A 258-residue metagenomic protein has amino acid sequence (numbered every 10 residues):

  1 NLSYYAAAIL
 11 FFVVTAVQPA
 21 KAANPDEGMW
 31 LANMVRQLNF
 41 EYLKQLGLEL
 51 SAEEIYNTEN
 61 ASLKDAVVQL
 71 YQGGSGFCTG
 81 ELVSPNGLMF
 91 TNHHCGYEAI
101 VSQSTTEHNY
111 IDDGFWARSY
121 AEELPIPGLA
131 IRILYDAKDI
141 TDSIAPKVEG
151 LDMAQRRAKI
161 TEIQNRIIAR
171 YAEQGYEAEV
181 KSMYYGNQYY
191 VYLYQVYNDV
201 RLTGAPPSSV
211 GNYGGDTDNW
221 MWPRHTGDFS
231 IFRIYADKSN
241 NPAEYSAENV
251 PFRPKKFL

Functional and structural regions predicted by a protein language model:
N1-A6: Bacterial N-terminal signal peptides that target proteins for export
L10-Q18: Hydrophobic h-region of N-terminal signal peptides that target proteins for export in Gram-negative bacteria
V17-L258: Terminal presequence/propeptide segments associated with secretion/organelle targeting and zymogen/polyprotein
